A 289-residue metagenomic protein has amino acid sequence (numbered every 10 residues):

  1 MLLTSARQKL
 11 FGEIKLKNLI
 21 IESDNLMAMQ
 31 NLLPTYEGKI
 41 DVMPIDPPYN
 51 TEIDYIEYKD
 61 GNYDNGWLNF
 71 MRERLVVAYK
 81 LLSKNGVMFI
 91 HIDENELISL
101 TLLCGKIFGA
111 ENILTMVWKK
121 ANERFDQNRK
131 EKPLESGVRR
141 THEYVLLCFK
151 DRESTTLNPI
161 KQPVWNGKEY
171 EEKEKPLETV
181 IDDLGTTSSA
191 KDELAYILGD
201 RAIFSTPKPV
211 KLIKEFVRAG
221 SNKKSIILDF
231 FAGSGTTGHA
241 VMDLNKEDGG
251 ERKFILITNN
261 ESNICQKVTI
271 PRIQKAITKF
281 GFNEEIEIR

Functional and structural regions predicted by a protein language model:
M1-I226: Class I S-adenosyl-L-methionine
L19, A240-M242, I286-I288: Hydrophobic transmembrane signal anchors and adjacent membrane-proximal interface regions, especially in viral
E37, L82-K84, E111, E247-E251 (+1 more regions): Short helix-terminating capping/connector loops at secondary-structure junctions
D64-L68, L97, V210-G281: Conserved S-adenosyl-L-methionine
F89, F108-E111, F230-F231, F254-I257 (+1 more regions): Aromatic-residue hotspot detector
L157-P159, F282-R289: Short, intrinsically disordered, charge-balanced linker/junction segments flanking boundaries in proteins
